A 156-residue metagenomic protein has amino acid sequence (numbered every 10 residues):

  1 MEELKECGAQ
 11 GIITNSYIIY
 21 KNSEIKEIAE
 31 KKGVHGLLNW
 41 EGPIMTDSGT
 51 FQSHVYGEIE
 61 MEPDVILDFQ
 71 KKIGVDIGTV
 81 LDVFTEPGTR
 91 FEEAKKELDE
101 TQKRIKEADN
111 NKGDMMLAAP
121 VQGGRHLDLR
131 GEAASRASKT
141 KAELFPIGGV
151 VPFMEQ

Functional and structural regions predicted by a protein language model:
M1-G113: Non-catalytic, usually N-terminal nucleic-acid engagement modules in DNA/RNA processing proteins
N111-Q156: Glycine-rich phosphate/ribose-binding loops and adjacent secondary-structure elements that form binding surfaces
